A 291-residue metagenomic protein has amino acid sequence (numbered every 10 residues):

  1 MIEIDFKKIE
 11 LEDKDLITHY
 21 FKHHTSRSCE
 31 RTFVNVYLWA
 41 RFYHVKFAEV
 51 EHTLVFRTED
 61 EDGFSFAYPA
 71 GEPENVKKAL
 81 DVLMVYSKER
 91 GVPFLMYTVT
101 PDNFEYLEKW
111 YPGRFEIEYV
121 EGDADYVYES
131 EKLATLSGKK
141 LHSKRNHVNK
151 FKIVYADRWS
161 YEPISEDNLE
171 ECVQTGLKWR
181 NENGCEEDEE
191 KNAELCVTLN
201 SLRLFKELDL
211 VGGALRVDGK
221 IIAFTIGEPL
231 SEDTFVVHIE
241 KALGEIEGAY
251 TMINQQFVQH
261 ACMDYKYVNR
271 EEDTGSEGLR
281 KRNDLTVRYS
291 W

Functional and structural regions predicted by a protein language model:
M1-V50: Amide-forming acyltransferase catalytic core, primarily the GNAT-like/NAT-type and related acyltransferase folds
E30-D102, R216-G244: Conserved donor-binding loop and adjoining core beta-sheet/short helix segment in diverse acyl/aminoacyl transferases
V92-K109, E121-D125: Short, glycine/charge-rich beta-strand/loop segments that flank catalytic centers and engage negatively charged groups
L95-M96, S160, Y267-R270: Short catalytic-loop micro-motif centered on adjacent basic/acidic residues
N103-I117, N146, T274-W291: Conserved active-site alpha-helix within GNAT-family acetyltransferase domains
P112-D188: Acyltransferase donor/substrate-recognition loop-hinge adjacent to the catalytic core
D167-K220: Short, conserved active-site entrance elements at the starts or edges of catalytic domains
L210-W291: Aromatic (often tryptophan-rich) hydrophobic motifs at membrane interfaces
